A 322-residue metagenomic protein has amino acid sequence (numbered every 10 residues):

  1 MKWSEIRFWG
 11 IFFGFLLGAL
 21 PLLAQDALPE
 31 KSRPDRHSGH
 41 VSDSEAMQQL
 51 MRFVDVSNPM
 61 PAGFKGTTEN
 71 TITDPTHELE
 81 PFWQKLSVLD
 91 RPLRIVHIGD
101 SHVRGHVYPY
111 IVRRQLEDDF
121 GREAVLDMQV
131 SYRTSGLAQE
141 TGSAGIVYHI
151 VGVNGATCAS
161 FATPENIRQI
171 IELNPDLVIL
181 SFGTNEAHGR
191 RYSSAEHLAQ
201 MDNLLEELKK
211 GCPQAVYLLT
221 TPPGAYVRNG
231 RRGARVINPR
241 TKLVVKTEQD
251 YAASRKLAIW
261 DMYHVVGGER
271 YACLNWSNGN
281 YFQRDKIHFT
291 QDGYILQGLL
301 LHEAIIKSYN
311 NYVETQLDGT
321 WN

Functional and structural regions predicted by a protein language model:
M1-I11: Bacterial N-terminal signal peptides that target proteins for export
G10-A19: Bacterial N-terminal signal peptides
L20-A24: Sec/Tat signal peptide C-region and signal peptidase I cleavage site
Q25-P75, S131, S135-G136, G279-N322: Conserved catalytic region of serine esterases and O-acyltransferases that act on ester linkages in lipids
D26, P222-N322: Catalytic His-Asp segment of secreted/periplasmic serine-dependent ester chemistry enzymes
I72-L86, A159-I171, A199-E207, K242-K246 (+1 more regions): Alpha-helical scaffolding within the catalytic cores of extracellular/periplasmic polymer-degrading hydrolases
R94, H102-A199, K210: Conserved SGNH/GDSL esterase-like catalytic core that processes O-acyl groups on lipids and polysaccharides
I179-G183, D202-L205, K209, V216-T221 (+1 more regions): Conserved, well-ordered alpha-helix/loop/beta-strand core segments that scaffold catalytic motifs
